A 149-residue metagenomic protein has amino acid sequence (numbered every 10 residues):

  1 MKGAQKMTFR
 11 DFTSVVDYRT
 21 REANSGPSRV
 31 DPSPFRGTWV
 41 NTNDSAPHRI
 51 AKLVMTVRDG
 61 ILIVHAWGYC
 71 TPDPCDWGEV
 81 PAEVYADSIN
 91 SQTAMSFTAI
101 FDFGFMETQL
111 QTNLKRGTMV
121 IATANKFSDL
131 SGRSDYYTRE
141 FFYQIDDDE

Functional and structural regions predicted by a protein language model:
K2-P47, I61-C70, T118-E149: Amphipathic/hydrophobic helical signal segments and adjacent flexible N-terminal regions that mediate secretion
Q5, Q92, Q109-Q111, Q144: Residue-identity detector for glutamine
G26, S33-F35, V40-Q109: Central antiparallel beta-sheet cores of small beta-barrel/beta-sandwich binding domains
P81-A82, T112, T138-R139: Short, charged/polar low-complexity linear motifs in solvent-exposed/disordered segments
D102-G104, N113, G132-D135: A generic structural micro-feature
E107-T112, T118-A122: Acidic, Gly/Ser/Thr-rich repeat motifs that build Ca2+-stabilized beta-propeller blades
